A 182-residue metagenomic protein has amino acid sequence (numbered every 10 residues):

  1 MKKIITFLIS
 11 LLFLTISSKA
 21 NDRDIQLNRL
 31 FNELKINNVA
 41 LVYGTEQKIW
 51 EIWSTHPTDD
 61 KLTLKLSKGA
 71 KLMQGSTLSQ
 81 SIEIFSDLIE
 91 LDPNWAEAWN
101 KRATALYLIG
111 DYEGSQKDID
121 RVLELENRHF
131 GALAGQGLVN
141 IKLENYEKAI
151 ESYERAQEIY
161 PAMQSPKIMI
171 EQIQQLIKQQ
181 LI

Functional and structural regions predicted by a protein language model:
S18-S67: N-terminal leader/linker segments that initiate helical-solenoid repeat arrays
L34-K35, W50-W53, I89, L123 (+2 more regions): A conserved position within tetratricopeptide repeats
L34-N38, I141-S165, E171-Q175: TPR/TPR-like (Sel1-like) alpha-helical repeat modules
A40-Y43, P57, F130-G131, Y160-Q172 (+1 more regions): Boundary/linker segments of alpha-helical solenoid repeat arrays
Q47-W50, S86, D120, E154: Alpha-solenoid helical repeat scaffolds
T55, Q74, L108, K142-L143 (+1 more regions): Register position in tetratricopeptide repeats
D59-E126, G131: Alpha-helical adaptor scaffolds
